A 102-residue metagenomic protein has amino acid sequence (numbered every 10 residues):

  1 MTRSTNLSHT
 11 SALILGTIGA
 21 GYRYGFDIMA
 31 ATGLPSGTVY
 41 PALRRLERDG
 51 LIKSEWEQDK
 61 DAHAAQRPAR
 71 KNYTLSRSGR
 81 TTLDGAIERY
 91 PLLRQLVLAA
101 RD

Functional and structural regions predicted by a protein language model:
M1, Y73: A positively charged, amphipathic N-terminal helix/segment that binds anionic biomolecules
T2-Y40: N-terminal helix-turn-helix DNA-binding core of bacterial DNA-binding proteins
I14-T17, A42, N72, R89: Residue-level recognition of specific faces of alpha-helices
A20-Y24, R48-D49, G79-T81: Short, charged/polar surface micro-motifs in flexible loops or helix N-caps
V39-L51: Basic amphipathic alpha-helical segments that dock to polyanions
D49-Q66, T74: Beta-hairpin "wing" of winged helix-turn-helix
A69: Exposed loop/turn and edge beta-strand positions of beta-sandwich/beta-sheet ligand-binding modules
S78-D102: Amphipathic alpha-helical dimerization/coiled-coil segments that flank or bridge DNA-binding/regulatory modules
